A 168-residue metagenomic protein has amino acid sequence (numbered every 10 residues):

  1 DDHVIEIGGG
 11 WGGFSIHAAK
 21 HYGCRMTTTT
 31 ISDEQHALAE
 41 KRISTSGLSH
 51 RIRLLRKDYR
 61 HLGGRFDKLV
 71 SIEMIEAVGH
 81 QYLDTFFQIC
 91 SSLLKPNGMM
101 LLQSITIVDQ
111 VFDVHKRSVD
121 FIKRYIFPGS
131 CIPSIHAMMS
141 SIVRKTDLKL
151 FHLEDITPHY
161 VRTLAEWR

Functional and structural regions predicted by a protein language model:
D2-G10: Conserved class I S-adenosyl-L-methionine
G13-Y22: Conserved SAM-binding loop of SAM-dependent methyltransferases across substrates and taxa, primarily the Class I
R25-T30: Conserved SAM-binding motif I beta-strand of class I
A39-E40: Conserved SAM-binding loop
R60-L69: A short acidic, Gly/Pro-enriched loop at the edge of an enzyme's catalytic core that lines a small-molecule cofactor
D84-P96: A short glycine-rich, Lys/Arg-flanked "PGG" loop and its adjoining helix->strand segment in the class I
N97-I105: Conserved beta-strand signature within the Rossmann-like core of class I S-adenosyl-L-methionine
T106-R168: Substrate-binding/catalytic lobe of Class I Rossmann-like enzymes that use SAM or dcSAM, i.e., the mid-to-C-terminal
